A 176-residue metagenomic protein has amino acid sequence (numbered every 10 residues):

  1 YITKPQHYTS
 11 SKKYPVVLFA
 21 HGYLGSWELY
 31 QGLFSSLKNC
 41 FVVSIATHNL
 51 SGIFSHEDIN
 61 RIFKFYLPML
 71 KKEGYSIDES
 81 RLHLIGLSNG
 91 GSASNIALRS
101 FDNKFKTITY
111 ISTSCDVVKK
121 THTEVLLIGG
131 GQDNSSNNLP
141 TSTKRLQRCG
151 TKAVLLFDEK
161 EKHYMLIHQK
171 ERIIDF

Functional and structural regions predicted by a protein language model:
Q6-K12, S55-S88: Gly/Ser-rich "nucleophile elbow"/oxyanion-hole loop immediately N-terminal to the catalytic nucleophile in hydrolases
K12-G22: Short beta-strand element of the alpha/beta-hydrolase
E28-S44: Short amphipathic alpha-helix adjacent to the substrate-entry channel of hydrolases
Y30, N137-L146: Short alpha-helix in the alpha/beta-hydrolase fold that links the catalytic acid
S80-H122: Primarily recognizes the serine-hydrolase "nucleophile elbow" in alpha/beta-hydrolase and SGNH/GDSL folds
L126-G130: Short beta-strand/loop motif that positions the catalytic acidic residue of the alpha/beta-hydrolase fold
G131-N137, H163-Y164: Acidic catalytic loop of the alpha/beta-hydrolase fold
Q147-Y164: Catalytic histidine neighborhood in serine/cysteine hydrolases with alpha/beta-hydrolase-type architecture
